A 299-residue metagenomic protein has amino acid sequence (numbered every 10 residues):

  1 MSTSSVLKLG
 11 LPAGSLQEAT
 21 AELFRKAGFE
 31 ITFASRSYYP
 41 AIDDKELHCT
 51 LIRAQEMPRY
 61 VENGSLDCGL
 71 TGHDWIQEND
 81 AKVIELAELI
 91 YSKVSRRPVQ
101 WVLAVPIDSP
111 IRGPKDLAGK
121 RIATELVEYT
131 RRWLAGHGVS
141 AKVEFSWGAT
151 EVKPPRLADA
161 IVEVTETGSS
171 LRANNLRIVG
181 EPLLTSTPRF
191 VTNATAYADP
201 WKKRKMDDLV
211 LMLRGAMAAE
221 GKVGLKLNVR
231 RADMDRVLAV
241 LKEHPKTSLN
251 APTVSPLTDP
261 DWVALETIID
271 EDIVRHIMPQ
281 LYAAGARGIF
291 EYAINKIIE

Functional and structural regions predicted by a protein language model:
S2-E46, L51, T71-Q100, D108-E299: Small-molecule-sensing regulatory modules
E46-D67: Short, structured active-site "lid" loops
